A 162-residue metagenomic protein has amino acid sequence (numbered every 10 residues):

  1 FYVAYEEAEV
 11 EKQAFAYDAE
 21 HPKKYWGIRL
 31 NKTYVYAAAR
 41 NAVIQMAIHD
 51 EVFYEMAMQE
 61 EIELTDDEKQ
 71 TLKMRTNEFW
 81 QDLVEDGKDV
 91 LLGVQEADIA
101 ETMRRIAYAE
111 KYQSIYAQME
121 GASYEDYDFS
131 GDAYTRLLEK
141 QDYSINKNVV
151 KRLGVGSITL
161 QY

Functional and structural regions predicted by a protein language model:
F1-V94: N-terminal targeting/tethering segments
Y2-E7, R75, T102, I115 (+1 more regions): Residues that form generic nucleotide/phosphate-binding pockets
Y17, I62-D67, L91-V94, A107 (+4 more regions): Short coil/turn linker and secondary-structure boundary residues
R29, R40, R75, R104-R105 (+3 more regions): Arginine residue identity/basic-tract feature
M46-Y54, R105-S114: Short, hydrophobic/amphipathic alpha-helical patches that form generic packing surfaces within helical domains
L83, V94-Q113: Long, amphipathic, charge-rich alpha-helical segments that form helical bundles/coiled-coils
E110-Y162: A C-terminal, polar beta->alpha supersecondary segment
